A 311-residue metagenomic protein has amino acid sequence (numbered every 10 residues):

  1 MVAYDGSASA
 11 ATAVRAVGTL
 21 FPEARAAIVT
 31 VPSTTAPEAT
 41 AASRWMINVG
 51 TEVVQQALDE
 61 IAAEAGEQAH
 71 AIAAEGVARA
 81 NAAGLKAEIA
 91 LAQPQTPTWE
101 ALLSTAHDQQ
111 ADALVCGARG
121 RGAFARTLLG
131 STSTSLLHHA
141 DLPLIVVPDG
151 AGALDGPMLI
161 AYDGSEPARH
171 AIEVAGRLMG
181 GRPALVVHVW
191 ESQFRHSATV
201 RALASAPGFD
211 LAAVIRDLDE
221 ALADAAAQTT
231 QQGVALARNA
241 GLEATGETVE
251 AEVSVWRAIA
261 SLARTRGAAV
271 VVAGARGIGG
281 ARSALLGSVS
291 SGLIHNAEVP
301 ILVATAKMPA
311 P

Functional and structural regions predicted by a protein language model:
M1-A57, L85-E88, P157-R216, R238-E247: Small/aliphatic-rich secondary-structure junction motif
S9, Q56, E60-L114, Q228-V271 (+1 more regions): Structural beta-alpha unit
P22, T132, A140-D141, G180 (+2 more regions): Short, structured coil segments at secondary-structure junctions
P97-W99, A113-S135, L154-P157, W256-R257 (+3 more regions): Glycine-rich, Arg-bearing micro-motifs that act as flexible, cationic patches
G117, L144-D149, I301-T305: Short beta-strand elements of ligand-binding domains
S131-G150: Short, structured interface segments
E220-A227: Conserved, helical-rich catalytic subdomain that frames metal- and/or nucleotide-binding sites in enzyme alpha/beta
